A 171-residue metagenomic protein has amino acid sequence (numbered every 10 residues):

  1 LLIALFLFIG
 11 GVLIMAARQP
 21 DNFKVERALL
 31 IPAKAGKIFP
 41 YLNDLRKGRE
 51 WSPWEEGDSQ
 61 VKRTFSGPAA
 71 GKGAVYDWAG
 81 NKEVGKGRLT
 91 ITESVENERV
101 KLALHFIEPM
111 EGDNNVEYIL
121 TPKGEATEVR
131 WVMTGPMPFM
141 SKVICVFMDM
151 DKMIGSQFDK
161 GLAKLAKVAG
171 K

Functional and structural regions predicted by a protein language model:
L2-K72: Hydrophobic ligand-binding cavity/cleft-lining segments
N22, E93, A103-D159, L165-K167: Beta-strand/loop substructures that line and gate deep hydrophobic ligand-binding cavities in soluble
N22-A28, Q60, V75, K86 (+3 more regions): Intrinsic-disorder/low-complexity, polar/charged segments enriched in Ser/Thr/Lys/Arg/Asp/Glu/Gln
K34, E83, E96-N97, K123-A126: Short strand-connecting beta-turns/loops that link adjacent beta-strands
A35, F39-G48, G73, R88 (+3 more regions): Extracytoplasmic/secreted envelope proteins and their assembly/folding machinery, especially bacterial periplasmic
N43-E50, E93-E96, A163-G170: Sec-exported extracytoplasmic/periplasmic mature domains
G73, G80-S94: Mid-length scaffold segments of soluble, non-membrane domains
A74-N81, K101-I107: Short beta-strand segments that buttress and anchor functional surface loops
